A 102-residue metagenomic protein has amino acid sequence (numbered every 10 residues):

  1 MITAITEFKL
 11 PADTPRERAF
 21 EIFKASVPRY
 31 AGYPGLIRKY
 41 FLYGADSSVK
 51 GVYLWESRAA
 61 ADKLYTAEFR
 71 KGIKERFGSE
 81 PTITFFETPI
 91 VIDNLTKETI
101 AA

Functional and structural regions predicted by a protein language model:
M1-R38, L42-V49, R58-K63, F77-A102: Short S/T/G/P-rich N-terminal loop/turn motif that feeds into the first structured element of a domain
P28, F69-R70: Residue-level marker of structural boundaries
T66: Phosphate-coordinating loops and pocket residues in cytosolic domains that bind phosphorylated ligands
K71-E75: A common structural junction motif
